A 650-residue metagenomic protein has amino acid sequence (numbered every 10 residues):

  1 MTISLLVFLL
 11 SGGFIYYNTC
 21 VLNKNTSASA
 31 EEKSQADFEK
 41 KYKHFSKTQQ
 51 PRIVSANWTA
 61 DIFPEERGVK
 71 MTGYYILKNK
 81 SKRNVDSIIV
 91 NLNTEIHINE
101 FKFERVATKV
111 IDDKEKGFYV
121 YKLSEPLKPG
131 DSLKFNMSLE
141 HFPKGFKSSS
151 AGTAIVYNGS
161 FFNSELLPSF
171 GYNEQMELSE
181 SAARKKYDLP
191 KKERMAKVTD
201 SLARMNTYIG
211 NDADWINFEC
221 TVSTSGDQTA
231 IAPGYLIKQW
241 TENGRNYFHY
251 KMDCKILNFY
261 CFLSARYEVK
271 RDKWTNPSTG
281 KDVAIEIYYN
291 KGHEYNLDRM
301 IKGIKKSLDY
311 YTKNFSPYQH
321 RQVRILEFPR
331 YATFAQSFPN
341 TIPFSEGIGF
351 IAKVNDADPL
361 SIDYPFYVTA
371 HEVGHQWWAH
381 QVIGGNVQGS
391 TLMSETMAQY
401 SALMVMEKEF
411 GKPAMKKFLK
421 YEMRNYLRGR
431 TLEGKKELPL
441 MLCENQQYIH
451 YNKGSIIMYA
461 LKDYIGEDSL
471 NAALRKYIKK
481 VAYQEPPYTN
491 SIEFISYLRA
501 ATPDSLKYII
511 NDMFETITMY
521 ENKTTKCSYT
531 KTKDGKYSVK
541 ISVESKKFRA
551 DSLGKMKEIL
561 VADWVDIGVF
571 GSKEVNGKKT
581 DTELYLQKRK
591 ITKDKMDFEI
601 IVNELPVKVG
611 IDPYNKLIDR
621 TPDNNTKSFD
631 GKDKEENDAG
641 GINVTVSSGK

Functional and structural regions predicted by a protein language model:
M1, L6-N18, E193-A370, Y400 (+1 more regions): Hydrophobic helix-coil surface modules that form long, contiguous segments used for peptide/substrate interaction
M1-G68, S181-A196, M205-D212, L506-D512: N-terminal, polar/Ser/Thr-rich
A28-S29, L139-D214, K273, L617-K650: Glycine/proline-rich low-complexity spacer/linker segments in large multi-domain proteins
V85, E95-N158, N206-G210, K590-L605 (+2 more regions): A surface-exposed beta-strand-loop module
D86, T94-E104, T229-A232, K507 (+2 more regions): Beta-strand-rich binding/interaction modules
H293-Y295, Q319, Q447-I541: Amphipathic alpha-helical substructures
K305, Y310, A352-K417, L474: Zinc-dependent metallopeptidase catalytic helix centered on the HExxH motif and its immediate flanking segment
E395-I456, A460, Y464, A482-P486: Acidic/His/Gly-enriched intrinsically disordered linker/tail segments that often contain short helix/coil "MoRF-like"
